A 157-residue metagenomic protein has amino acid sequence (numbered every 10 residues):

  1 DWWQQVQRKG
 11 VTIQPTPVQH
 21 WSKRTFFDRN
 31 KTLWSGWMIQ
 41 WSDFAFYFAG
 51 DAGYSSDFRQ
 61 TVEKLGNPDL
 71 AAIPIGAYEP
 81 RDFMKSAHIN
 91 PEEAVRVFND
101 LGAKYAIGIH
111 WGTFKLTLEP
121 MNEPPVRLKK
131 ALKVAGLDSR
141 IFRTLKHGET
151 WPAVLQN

Functional and structural regions predicted by a protein language model:
D1-G66, K130, H147-N157: Core dinuclear metal-dependent hydrolase active-site scaffold
A45, A52-K146: Cap/insert and terminal regions of metallo-dependent hydrolase folds
